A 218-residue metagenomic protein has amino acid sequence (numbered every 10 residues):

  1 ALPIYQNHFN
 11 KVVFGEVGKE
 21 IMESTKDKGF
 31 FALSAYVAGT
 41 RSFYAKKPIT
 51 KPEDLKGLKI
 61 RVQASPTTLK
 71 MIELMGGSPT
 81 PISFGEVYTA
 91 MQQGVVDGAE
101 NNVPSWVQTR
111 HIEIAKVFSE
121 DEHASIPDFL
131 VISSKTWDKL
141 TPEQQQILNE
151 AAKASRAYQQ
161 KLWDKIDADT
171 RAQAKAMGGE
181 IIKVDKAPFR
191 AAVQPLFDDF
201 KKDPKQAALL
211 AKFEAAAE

Functional and structural regions predicted by a protein language model:
A1-H8, V17-K19, E23-E218: N-terminal secretory/targeting leader peptides
V13: Cys/His-rich zinc-coordinating modules
